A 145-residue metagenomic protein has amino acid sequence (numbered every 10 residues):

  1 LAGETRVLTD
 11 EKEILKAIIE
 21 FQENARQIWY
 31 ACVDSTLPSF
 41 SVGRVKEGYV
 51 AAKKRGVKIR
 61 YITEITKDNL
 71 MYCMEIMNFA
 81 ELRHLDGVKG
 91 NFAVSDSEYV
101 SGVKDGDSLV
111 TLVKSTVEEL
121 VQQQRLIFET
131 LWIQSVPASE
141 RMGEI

Functional and structural regions predicted by a protein language model:
L1-E4, I14-L15, L37-I145: PLD/PLD-like phosphodiesterase catalytic module centered on the HKD motif
L1-P38: Interdomain hinge/linker segments and adjacent boundary elements that couple functional modules
